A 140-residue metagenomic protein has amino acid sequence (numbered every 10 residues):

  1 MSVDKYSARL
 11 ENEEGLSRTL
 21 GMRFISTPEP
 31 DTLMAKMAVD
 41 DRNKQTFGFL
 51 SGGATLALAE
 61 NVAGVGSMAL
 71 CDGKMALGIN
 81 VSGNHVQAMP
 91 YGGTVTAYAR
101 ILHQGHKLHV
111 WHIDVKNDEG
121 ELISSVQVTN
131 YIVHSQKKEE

Functional and structural regions predicted by a protein language model:
M1-E140: Terminal targeting signals and extreme-terminal segments of soluble enzymes
